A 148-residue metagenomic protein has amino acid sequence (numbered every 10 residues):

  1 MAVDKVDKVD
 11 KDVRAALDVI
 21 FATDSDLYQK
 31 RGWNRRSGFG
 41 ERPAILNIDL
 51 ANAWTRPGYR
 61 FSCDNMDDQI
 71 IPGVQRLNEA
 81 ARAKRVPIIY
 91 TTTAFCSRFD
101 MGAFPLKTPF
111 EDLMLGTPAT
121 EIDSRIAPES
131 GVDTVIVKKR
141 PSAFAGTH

Functional and structural regions predicted by a protein language model:
A2-V132: Active-site acidic carboxylates
V137-H148: Alpha-helical scaffold elements lining the catalytic groove of polysaccharide deacetylases
